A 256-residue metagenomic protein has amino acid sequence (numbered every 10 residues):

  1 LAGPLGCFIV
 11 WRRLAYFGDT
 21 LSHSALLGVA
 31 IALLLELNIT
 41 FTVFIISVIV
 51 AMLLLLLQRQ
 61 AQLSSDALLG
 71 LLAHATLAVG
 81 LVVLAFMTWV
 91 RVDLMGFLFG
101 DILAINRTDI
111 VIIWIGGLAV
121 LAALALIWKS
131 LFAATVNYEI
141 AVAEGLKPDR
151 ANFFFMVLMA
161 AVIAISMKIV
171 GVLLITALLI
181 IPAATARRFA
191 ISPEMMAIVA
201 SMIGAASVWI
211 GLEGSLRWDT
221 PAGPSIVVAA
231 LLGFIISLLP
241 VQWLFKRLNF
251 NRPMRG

Functional and structural regions predicted by a protein language model:
C7-V90, A186-I198, S215-W218, V241-W243: Short loop segments and helix-boundary regions at transmembrane helix junctions of multi-pass inner-membrane proteins
S24-L34, L72-L84, A104, P148-A160 (+2 more regions): Small-residue-rich segments of transmembrane alpha-helices in multi-pass membrane proteins, especially helix faces
L37-I49, W114-L118, A164-L178, P224: Structural signature of hydrophobic alpha-helical transmembrane segments
T40-I45, G70-L71, I110-I115, R150-V157 (+2 more regions): Hydrophobic alpha-helical transmembrane segments
A61, L69-K129, V157: Transmembrane helix-bundle core of multi-pass membrane transporters and related energy-transducing complexes
A122-F155: Membrane-helix/interface signature in polytopic inner-membrane proteins
I169, I175-P224: Transmembrane alpha-helical segments in multi-pass inner-membrane proteins
T220-G256: Cytosolic-side transmembrane-helix boundaries in multi-pass membrane proteins
